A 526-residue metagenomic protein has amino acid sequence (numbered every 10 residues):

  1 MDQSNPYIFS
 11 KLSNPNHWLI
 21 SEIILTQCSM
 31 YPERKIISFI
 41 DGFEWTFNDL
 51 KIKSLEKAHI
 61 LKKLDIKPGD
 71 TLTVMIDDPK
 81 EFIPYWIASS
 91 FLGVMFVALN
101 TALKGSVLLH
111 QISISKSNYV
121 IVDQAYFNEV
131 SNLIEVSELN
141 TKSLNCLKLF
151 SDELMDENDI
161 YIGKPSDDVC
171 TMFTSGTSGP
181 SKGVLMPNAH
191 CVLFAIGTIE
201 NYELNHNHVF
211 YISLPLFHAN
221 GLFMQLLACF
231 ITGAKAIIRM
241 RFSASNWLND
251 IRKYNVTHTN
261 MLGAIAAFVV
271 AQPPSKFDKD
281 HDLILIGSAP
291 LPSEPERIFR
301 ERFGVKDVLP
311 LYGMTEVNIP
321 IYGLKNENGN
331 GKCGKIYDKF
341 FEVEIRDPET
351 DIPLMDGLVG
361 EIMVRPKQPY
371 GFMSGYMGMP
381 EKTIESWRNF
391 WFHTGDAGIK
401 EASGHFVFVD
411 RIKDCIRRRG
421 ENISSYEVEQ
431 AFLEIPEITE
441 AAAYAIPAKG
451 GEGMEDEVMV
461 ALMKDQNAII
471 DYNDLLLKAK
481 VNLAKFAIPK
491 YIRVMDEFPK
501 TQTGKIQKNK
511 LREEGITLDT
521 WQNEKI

Functional and structural regions predicted by a protein language model:
P32-E33, M155-F173, P180, E203-V209: Conserved pre-ATP/AMP-binding loop-to-beta segment of ANL
D41-F43, H59-S106, N422: Conserved AMP-binding/adenylate-forming
T46-N48, V169-L193: Conserved AMP-binding A3 loop
G93, V192-V209, F217-T257, Q272: Conserved AMP-binding/adenylation subdomain of ANL enzymes
L103, H110, V120, V364-P369 (+4 more regions): AMP-binding/adenylate-forming catalytic core of the ANL superfamily
I231, K253-M261, V270-N330, E342 (+1 more regions): Gly/Ser/Thr-rich phosphate-binding loop
G329, I352-E385, I423: Conserved ATP/PPi-binding loop(s) of AMP-dependent carboxylate-activating enzymes
L483-K505, E524-I526: AMP-binding/adenylate-forming catalytic domain of the ANL superfamily
